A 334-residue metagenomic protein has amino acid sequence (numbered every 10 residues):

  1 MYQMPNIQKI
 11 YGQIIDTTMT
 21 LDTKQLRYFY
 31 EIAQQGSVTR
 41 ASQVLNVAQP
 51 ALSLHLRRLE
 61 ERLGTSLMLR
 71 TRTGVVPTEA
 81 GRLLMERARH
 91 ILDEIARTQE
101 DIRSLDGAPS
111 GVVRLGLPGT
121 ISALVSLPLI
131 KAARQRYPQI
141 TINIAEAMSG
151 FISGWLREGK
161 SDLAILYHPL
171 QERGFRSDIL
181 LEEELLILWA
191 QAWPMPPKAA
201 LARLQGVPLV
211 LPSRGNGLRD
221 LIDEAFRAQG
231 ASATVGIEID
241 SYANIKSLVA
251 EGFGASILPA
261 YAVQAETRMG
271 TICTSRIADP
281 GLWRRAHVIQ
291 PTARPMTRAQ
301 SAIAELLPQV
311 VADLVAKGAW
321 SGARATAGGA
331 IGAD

Functional and structural regions predicted by a protein language model:
T18-T20, D93, L105, P128-A132 (+4 more regions): Short beta-strand-centered segments that line the small-molecule binding cleft or hinge of alpha/beta clamshell
Y30-A48: Short helix-boundary/capping micro-motifs
E60-E79: A short LG(V/I)-centered, amphipathic sequence patch enriched for acidic residue(s) preceding the LG motif
S110-R173, I239, W320, R324: Central regulatory/effector-binding core of bacterial HTH transcription factors
L117, I121, M148-S153, R157-S161 (+3 more regions): Hydrophobic hinge/microswitch elements
V125, P194, T274-K317, G322-A323: A late-sequence structural motif
E172-I179, E183, P197-K198, A243-A293: Beta-alpha-beta core module
G174-R214, W283-P295, P308-A312: Hydrophobic/proline-rich hinge and linker segments of small-molecule sensing/allosteric domains, predominantly
